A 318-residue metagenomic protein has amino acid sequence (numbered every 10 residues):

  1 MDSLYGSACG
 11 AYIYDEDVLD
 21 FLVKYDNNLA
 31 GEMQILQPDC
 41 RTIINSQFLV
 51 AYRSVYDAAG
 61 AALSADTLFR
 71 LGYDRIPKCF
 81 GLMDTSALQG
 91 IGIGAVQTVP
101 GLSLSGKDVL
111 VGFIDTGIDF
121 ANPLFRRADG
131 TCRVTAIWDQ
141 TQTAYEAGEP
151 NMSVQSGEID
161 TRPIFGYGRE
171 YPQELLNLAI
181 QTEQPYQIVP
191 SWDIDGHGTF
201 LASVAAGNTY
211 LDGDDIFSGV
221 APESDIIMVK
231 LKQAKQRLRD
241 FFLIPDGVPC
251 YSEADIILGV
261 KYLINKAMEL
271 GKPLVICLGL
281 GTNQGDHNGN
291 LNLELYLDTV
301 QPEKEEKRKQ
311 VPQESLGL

Functional and structural regions predicted by a protein language model:
M1-D17, F21-L110, G117-R133: Autoinhibitory propeptides
N27-Q47, I188-T199, I226, I276-L278 (+1 more regions): Short, charged N-terminal helix-start/capping segments
A59-L63, F217, E294-Q301: Short amphipathic alpha-helical segments and helix-helix/interface helices
F69-G72, C132, S224, L274 (+1 more regions): A structural micro-motif
P77, K232, G279: Conserved residues at the C-terminal ends of beta-strands
V99-S252, G271-K272: Subtilisin-like serine protease catalytic core
K235-L318: Substrate-binding/access-modulating region of protease and related hydrolase catalytic domains
